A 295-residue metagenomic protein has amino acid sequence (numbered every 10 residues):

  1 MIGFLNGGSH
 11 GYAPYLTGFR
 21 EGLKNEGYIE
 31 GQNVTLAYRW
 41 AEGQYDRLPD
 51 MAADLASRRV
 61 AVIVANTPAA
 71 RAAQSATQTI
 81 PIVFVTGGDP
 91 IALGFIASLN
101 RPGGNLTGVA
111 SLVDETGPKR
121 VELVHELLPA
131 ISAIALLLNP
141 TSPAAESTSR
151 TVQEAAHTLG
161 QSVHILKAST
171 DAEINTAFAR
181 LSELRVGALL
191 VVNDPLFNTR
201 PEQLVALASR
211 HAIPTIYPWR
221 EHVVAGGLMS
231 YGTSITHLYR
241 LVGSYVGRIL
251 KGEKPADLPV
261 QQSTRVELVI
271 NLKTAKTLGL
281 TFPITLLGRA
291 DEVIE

Functional and structural regions predicted by a protein language model:
M1-E295: Short hydrophobic alpha-helices and adjacent helix-cap/hinge residues
